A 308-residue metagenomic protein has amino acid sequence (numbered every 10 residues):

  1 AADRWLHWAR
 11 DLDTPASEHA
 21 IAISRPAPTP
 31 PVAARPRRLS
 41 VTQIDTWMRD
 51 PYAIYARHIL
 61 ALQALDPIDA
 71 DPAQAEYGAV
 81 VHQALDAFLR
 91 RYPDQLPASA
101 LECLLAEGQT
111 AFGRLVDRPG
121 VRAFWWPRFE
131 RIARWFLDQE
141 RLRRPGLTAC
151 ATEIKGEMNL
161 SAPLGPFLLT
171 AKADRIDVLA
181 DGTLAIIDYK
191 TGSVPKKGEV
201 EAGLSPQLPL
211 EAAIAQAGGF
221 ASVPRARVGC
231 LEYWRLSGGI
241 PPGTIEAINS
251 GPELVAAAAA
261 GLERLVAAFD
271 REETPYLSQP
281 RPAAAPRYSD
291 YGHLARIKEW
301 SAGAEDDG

Functional and structural regions predicted by a protein language model:
A1-A87, P280-A283, R287-G308: C-terminal, charged and often intrinsically disordered regions of DNA end-processing helicases and nucleases
R25-T29, A33-T42, L60-D71, D86-D94 (+5 more regions): Glycine- and acidic
P36, S40, I44-Y52, D69-V80 (+8 more regions): Secondary-structure capping and boundary motifs in well-ordered enzyme cores
P51-L62, L104-Q109, D177-K190, Y233-L236 (+1 more regions): Active-site-adjacent bridging/hinge elements
V80-N159, I245: A non-catalytic, helix-rich entry segment at domain boundaries
S99-C103, C150, A212-A258, Q279-A284: Substrate-binding beta-hairpin/strand module that engages nucleic acids
A151-G219: Non-catalytic protein-protein interaction segments used by genome-maintenance enzymes to assemble and couple activities
A257-A283: A short N-terminal helical cap/helix-turn-helix that marks the beginning of AMP-binding/adenylate-forming
